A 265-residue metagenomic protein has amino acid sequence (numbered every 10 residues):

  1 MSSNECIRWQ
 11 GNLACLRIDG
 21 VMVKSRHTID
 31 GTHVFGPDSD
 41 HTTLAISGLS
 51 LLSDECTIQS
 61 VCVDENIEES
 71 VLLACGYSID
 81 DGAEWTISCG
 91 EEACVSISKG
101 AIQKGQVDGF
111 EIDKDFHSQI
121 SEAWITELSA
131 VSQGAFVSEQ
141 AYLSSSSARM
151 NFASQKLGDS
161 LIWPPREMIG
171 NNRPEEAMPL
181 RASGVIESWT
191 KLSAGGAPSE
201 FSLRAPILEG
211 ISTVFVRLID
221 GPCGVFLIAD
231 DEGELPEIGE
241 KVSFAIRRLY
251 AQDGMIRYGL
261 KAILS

Functional and structural regions predicted by a protein language model:
M1-I87: Intrinsically disordered, low-complexity, charge-biased terminal/linker regions in eukaryotic proteins
C56, I67-V137: Extended, non-transmembrane interaction/recognition domains
S129-S188: Cys/His-rich short segments
E176, D230-E234: Short, conserved secondary-structure segments in the cores of folded domains
R181, S188-G195, I219-P222, E232 (+2 more regions): A generic structural motif
G184, E237-K241: Loop/turn positions that initiate beta-strands
G195, F201-G224: OB-fold (S1/OB) nucleic-acid-binding surfaces
L227-D230, I238, A245-S265: OB-fold/S1-family single-stranded nucleic acid-binding modules
